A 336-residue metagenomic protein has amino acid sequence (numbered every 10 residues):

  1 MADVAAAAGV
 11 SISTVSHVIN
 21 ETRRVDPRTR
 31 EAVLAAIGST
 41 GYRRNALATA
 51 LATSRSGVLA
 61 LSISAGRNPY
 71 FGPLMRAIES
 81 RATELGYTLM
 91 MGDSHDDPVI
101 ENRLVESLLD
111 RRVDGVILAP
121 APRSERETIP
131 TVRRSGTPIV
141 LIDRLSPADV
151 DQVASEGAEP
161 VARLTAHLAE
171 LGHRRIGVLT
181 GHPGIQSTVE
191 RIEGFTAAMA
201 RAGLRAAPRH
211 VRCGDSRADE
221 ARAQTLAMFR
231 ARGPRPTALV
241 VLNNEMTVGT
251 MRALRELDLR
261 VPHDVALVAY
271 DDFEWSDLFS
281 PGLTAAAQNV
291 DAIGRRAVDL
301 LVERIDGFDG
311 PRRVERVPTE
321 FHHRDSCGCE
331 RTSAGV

Functional and structural regions predicted by a protein language model:
M1-S56, R331-T332, V336: N-terminal helix-turn-helix DNA-binding module of bacterial transcription factors
P27, Y42-G115, V189, E193-T196 (+1 more regions): Amphipathic helical "hinge" segments at domain boundaries
S39, S80-L85, L109-R112, R126 (+1 more regions): Bacterial carbohydrate/catabolite-sensing allosteric modules
S39-N45, V99, P120-A121, M251: Short gly/ser/thr-rich secondary-structure transition/capping motifs
G66-N68, H95, A121, H182-G184 (+1 more regions): Short coil/turn segments
M90-G92, I117-L118, V178, A287: Short catalytic-loop micro-motif centered on adjacent basic/acidic residues
H95-P98, A121-S124, E245: Short beta->alpha connector loops
